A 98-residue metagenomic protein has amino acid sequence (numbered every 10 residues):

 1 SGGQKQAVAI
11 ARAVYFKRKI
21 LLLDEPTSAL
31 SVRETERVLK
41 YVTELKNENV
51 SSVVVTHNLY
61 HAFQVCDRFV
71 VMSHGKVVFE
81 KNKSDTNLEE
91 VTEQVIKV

Functional and structural regions predicted by a protein language model:
A9-I10: Hydrophobic anchor residue at the start of the ABC signature
Y15-K19: A short, proline-enriched helix->beta-strand linker immediately N-terminal to the Walker B motif in ABC-type P-loop
L21-D24: Catalytic Walker B motif of ABC-type/P-loop ATPase nucleotide-binding domains
T27-S28: Short loop immediately C-terminal to the Walker-B catalytic DE motif in ABC-type ATPase nucleotide-binding domains
E36-E48: Helical segment within the ABC ATPase nucleotide-binding domain
T56-H57: H-loop/switch region of ABC-family ATPase nucleotide-binding domains
A62-Q64: A short, surface-exposed alpha-helical micro-motif characterized by mixed small hydrophobic and charged/polar residues
V71-H74, V78-V98: C-terminal boundary and immediately downstream tail of ABC-type ATPase nucleotide-binding domains
